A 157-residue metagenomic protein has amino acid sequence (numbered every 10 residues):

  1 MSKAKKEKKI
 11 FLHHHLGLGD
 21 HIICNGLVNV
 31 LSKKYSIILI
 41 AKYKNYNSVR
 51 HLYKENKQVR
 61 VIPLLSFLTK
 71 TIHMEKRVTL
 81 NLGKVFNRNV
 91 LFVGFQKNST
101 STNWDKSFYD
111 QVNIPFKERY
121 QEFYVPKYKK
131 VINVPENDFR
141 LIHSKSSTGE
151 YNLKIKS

Functional and structural regions predicted by a protein language model:
M1-S157: Catalytic machinery of carbohydrate-active enzymes, primarily nucleotide-sugar-dependent glycosyltransferases
